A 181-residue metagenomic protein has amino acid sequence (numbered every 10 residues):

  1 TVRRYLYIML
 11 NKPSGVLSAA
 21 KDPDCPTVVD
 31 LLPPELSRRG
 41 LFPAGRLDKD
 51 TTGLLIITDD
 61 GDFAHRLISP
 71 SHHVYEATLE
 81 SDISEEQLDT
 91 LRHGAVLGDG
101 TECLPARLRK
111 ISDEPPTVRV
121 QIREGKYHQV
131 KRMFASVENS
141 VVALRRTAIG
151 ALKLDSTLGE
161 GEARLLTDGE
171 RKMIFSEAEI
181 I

Functional and structural regions predicted by a protein language model:
T1-I181: Basic, flexible Lys/Arg- and Gly-enriched helix-loop patches that mediate nucleic-acid binding at interfaces with rRNA
